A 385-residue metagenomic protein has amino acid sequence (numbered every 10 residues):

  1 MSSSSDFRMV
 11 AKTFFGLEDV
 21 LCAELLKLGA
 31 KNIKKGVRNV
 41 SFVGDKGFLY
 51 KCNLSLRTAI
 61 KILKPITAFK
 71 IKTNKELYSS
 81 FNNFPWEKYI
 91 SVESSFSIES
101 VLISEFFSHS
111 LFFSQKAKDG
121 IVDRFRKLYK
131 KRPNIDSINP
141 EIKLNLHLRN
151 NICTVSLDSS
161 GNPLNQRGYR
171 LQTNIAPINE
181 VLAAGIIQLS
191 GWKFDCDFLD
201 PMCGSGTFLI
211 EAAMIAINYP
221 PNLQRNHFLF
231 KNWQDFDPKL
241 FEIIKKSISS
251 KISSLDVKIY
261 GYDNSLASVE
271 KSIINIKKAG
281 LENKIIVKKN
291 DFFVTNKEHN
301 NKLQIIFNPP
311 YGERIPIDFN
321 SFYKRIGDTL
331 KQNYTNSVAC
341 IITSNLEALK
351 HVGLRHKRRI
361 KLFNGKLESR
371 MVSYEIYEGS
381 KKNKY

Functional and structural regions predicted by a protein language model:
S2-P140: Non-catalytic nucleic-acid substrate-recognition regions in nucleic-acid-modifying enzymes
T13, D263, T343: Short beta-strand/turn micro-motifs composed of small residues that flank or help shape donor/cofactor-binding pockets
G47-L54, N162-N165, S380-K381: Short, charged/polar, Gly/Pro-enriched secondary-structure boundary elements
I103-F106, P163, P310-R314: A short, flexible beta-alpha/helix-coil linker loop
L144-S160, V372: C-terminal edge-of-domain segments
V155-L189: SAM-dependent Rossmann-like transferase core, predominantly class I methyltransferases with a strong bias toward
I178-K297, E313, N320: Conserved S-adenosyl-L-methionine
D291-Y385: C-terminal catalytic and target-recognition region of SAM-dependent MTase-like enzymes, primarily methyltransferases
